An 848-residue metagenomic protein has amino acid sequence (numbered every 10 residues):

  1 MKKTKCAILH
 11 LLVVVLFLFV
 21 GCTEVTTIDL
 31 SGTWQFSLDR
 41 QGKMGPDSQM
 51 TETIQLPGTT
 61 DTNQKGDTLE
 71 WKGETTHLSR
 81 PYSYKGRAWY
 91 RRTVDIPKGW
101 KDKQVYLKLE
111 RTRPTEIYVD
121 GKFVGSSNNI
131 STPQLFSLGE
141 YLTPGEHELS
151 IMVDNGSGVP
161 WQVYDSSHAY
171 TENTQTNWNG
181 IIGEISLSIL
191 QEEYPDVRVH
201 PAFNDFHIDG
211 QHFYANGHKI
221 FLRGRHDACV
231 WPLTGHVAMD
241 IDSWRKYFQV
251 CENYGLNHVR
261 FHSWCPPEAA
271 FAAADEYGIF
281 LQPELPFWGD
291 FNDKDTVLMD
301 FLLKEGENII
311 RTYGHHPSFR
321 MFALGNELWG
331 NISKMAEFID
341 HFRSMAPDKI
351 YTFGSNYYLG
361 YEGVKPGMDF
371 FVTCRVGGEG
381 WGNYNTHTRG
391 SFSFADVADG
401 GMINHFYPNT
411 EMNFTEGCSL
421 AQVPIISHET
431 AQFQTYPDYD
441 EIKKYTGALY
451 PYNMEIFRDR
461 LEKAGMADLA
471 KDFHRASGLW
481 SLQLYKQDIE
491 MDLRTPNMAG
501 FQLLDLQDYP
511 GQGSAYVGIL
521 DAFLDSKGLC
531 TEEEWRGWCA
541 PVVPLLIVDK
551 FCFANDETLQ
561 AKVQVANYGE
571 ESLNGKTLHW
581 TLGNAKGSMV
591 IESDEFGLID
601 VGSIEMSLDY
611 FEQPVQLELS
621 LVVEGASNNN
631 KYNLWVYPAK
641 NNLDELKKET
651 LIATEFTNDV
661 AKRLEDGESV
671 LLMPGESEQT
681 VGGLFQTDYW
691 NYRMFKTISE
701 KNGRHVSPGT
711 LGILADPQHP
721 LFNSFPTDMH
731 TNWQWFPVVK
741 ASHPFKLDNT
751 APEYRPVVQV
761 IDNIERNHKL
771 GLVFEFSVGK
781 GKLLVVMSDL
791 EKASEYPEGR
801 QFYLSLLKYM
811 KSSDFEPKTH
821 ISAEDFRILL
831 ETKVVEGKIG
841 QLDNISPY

Functional and structural regions predicted by a protein language model:
C22-G73, M152, G156-P160, G180-I182 (+4 more regions): Accessory carbohydrate-binding/adhesion or oligomerization-edge regions at the termini of glycan-active proteins
E24-V25, D196-C251, L634: N-terminal carbohydrate-binding accessory modules
L30, F36-G42, T59, R80-P81 (+3 more regions): Accessory beta-strand-rich segments of carbohydrate-active enzymes
I117-V119, D196, A202, E557-S593 (+2 more regions): Beta-strand-rich binding/interaction modules
F248-Q249, H258-I519: Substrate-binding/catalytic cleft of secreted carbohydrate-active enzymes, primarily glycoside hydrolases
M345, L504-G569, V834: Aromatic-rich peripheral "rim/lid" segments of glycoside hydrolase catalytic domains that contact and position glycan
M402-N409, E678-T680, K696-P797, F815-Y848: Catalytic beta-strand/loop cores that center a nucleophilic Ser/Cys/Thr and support acyl-enzyme chemistry
K648-F695, K780, V786, L806: Short alpha-beta junction capping motif
